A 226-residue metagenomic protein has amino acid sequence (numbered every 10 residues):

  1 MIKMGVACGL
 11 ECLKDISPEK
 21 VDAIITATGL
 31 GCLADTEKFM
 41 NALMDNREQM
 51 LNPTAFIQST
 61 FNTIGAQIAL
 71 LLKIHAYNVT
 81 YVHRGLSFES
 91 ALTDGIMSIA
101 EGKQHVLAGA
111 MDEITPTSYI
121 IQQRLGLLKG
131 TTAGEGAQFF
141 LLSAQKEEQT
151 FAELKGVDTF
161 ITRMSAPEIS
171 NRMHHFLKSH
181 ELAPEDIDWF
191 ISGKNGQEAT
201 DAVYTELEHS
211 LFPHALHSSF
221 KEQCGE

Functional and structural regions predicted by a protein language model:
M1-I25, G29-D35, D94, E168-D188 (+2 more regions): Conserved active-site "lid/cap" helical segment
M1-K3, G31-T93, T205-E226: Conserved catalytic cysteine-centered active-site region of acyl-thioester-dependent Claisen-condensing enzymes
G5-E11, D15, F61-I64, A69-L71 (+5 more regions): Active-site-proximal alpha-helical scaffold in enzymes
D22-T26, V79-V82, L107-M111, F151-F160 (+2 more regions): Beta-strand segments within the central parallel beta-sheet cores of soluble alpha/beta enzyme folds
A27-G29, S59-T60, L72, G109-D112 (+5 more regions): Fold-independent oxyanion-binding glycine-rich loops and adjacent beta-strand/coil segments at enzyme active sites
F56-T60, H83-S87, K129-G134, S165-E168 (+2 more regions): Short, contiguous, pocket-lining structural segments that sit at or immediately flank catalytic/ligand-binding sites
A110-I121, G156-A166, S192-D201, H217-E226: Acyl-CoA/ACP chain-elongation machinery
I120-P184, D188-W189, H214-L216: Condensing-enzyme catalytic core mediating Claisen C-C bond formation in acyl metabolism
